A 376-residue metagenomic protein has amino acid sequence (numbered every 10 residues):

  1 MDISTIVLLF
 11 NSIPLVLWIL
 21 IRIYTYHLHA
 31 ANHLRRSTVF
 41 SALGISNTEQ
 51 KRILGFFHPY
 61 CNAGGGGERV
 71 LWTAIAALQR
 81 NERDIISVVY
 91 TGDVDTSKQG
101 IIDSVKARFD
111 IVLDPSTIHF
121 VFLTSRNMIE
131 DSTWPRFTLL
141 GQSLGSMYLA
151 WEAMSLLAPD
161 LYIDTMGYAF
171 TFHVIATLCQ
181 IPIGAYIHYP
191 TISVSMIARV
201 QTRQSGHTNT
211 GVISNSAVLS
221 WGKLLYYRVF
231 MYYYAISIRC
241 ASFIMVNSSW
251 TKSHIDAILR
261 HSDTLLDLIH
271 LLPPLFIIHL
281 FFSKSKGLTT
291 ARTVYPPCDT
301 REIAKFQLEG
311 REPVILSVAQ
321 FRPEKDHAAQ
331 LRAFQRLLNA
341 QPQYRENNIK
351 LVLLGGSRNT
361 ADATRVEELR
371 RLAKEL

Functional and structural regions predicted by a protein language model:
S12, T138-G141, A150-T171, A176-H188: Short N-terminal targeting/anchoring amphipathic segment
F56, F243, C298, E302-K325 (+2 more regions): Conserved donor-binding/catalytic core segment of Leloir-type glycosyltransferases
T73-N81, V314-I315, P323-N348, L372: Short hydrophobic signal-anchor/transmembrane segments that target glycosyltransferases and glycosylation machinery
V112-L113, N348, V352-S357, A363-L376: Nucleotide-activated donor-binding/catalytic signature segment of Leloir-type glycosyltransferases, i.e., the conserved
P115-W151, N215-G222: A short, charged, and often flexible helix/loop element on the N-terminal side of the glycosyltransferase catalytic
W151-E152, T191, R203, H207-I244 (+1 more regions): Membrane-proximal helix-turn-helix segments that form the acceptor-binding/catalytic region of lipid-linked
L161-I163, A176-S216: Active-site proximal beta-strand in glycosyltransferases
D256, L272-E312, A363: Acidic anion/phosphate-binding donor-loop and adjacent secondary structure in glycosyltransferase catalytic cores
